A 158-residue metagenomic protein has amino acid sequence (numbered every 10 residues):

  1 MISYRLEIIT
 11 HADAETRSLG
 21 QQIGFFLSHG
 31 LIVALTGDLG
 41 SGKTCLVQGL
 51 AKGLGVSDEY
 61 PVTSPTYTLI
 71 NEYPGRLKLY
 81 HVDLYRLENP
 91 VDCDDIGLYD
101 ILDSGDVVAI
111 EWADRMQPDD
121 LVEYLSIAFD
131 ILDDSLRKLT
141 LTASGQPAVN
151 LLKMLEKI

Functional and structural regions predicted by a protein language model:
I2-G20: N-terminal pre-Walker A segment at the start of P-loop NTPase domains
L6, V91-C93, L98-I158: Short phosphate-coordinating micro-motif centered on Lys-Gly-acidic
V33-L35: Hydrophobic anchor at the beta1->P-loop junction of P-loop NTPases
L39: The conserved Walker
K43: Conserved lysine of the Walker
K52-P61: Post-Walker A helix-loop "phosphate-sensing" segment adjacent to the P-loop in P-loop NTPases
S64-Y80: AAA+/P-loop NTPase substrate/partner-engagement loops
